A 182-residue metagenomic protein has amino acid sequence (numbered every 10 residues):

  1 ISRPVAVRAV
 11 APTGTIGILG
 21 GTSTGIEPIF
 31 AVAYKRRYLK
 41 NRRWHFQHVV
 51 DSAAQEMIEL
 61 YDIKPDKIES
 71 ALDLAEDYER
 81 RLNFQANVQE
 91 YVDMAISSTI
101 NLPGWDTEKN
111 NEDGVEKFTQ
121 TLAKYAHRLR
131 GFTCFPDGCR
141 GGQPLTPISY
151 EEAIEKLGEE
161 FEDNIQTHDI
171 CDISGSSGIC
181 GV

Functional and structural regions predicted by a protein language model:
R3, R8-S174, G178-V182: Catalytic alpha/beta core of large soluble enzyme barrels
